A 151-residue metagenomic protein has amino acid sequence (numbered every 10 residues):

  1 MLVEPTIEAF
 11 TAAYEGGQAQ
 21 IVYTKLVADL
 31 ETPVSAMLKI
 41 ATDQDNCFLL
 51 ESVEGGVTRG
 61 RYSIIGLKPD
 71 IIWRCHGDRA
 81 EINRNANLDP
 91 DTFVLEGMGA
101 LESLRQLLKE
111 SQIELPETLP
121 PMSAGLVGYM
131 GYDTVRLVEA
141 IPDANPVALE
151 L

Functional and structural regions predicted by a protein language model:
M1-L151: Signature of the chorismate-utilizing enzyme
